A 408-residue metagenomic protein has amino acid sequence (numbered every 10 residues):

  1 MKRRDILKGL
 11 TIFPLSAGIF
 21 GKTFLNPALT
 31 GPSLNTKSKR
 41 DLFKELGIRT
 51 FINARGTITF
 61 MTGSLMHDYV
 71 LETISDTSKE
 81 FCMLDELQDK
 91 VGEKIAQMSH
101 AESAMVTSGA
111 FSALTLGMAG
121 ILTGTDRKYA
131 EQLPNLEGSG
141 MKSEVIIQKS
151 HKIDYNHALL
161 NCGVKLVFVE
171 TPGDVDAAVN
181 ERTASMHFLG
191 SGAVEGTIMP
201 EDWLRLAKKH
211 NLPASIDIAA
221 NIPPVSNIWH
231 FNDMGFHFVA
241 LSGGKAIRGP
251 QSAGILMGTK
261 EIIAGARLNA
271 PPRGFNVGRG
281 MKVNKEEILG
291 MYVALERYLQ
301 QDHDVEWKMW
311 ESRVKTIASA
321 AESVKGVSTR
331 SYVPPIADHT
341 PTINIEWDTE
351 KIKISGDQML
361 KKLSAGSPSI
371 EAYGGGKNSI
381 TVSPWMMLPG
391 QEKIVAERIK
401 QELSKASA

Functional and structural regions predicted by a protein language model:
M1-K2: N-terminal secretory signal peptides
D5-A28: N-terminal export signals
L7-L10, P14-L15, L34-I52, G56-M61 (+5 more regions): Conserved PLP-enzyme active-site core in the AAT-like
L42, A320-R398: Conserved C-terminal alpha-helix-loop-beta "cap" of PLP-dependent enzymes that closes/shapes the active-site mouth
I52-K90: A glycine-/small-polar-enriched, mobile loop at the entrance of the PLP active site in fold-type I
L84-D89, S103-A104, G278-M281, Q301-W310 (+3 more regions): Flexible, glycine/charged-enriched surface loops at secondary-structure junctions
R273-G274, S364-I370, Q401-A406: A common structural junction motif
L295-S319: Structural signature of PLP-dependent enzymes
